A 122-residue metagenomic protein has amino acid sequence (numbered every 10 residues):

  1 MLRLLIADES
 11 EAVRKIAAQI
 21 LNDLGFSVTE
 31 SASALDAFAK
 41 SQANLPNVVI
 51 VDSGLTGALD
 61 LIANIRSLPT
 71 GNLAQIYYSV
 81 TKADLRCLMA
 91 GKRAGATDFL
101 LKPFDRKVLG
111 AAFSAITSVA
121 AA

Functional and structural regions predicted by a protein language model:
E11-T29: Two-component/phosphorelay signaling modules centered on CheY-like receiver
E30-V48, T56: Acidic, metal-coordinating helix/loop segments flanking the phosphotransfer/catalytic sites of two-component signaling
L59-N72: Short amphipathic alpha-helix used as the core "switch/output" element in two-component signaling
D60, K82-D98: Alpha4 helix (beta4-alpha4-beta5 surface) of REC/receiver domains from two-component response regulators
L73-A83: A short, hydrophobic beta-strand element within the central beta-sheet of small alpha/beta folds
F104-F113: C-terminal output helix
S114-A122: The C-terminal output helix
